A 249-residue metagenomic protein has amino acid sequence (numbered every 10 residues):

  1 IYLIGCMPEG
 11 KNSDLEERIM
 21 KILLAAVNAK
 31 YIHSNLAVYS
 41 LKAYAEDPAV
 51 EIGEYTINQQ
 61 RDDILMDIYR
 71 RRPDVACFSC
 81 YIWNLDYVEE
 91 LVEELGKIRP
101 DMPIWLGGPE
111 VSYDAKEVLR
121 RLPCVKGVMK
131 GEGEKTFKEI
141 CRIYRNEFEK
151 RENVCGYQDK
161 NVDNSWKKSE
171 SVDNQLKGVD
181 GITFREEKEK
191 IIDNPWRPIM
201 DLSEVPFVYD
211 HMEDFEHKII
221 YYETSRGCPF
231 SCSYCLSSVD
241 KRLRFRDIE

Functional and structural regions predicted by a protein language model:
I1, P8, W196-L202: A short, sequence-level motif marking secondary-structure junctions
I1-I19: Short, Lys/Arg-enriched N-terminal segments with co-localized hydrophobic residues within the first ~10-30 amino acids
M20, M66-R70, K241-E249: Conserved Radical SAM active-site core
K21, A37, Y44-W196: Glycine-rich beta-alpha loop elements in corrinoid/cobalamin-binding modules across cobalamin-dependent enzymes
K21-K30: Nucleotide-activated donor-dependent transferases that construct or modify glycoconjugates
A29-K30, W83-N84, E110, R242-L243: Glycine-/small-residue-rich active-site loops that bind phosphorylated ligands and cofactors
Y31-A37: Short N-terminal binding/cap micro-motifs at the start of the first secondary-structure element
S203-E249: Radical SAM [4Fe-4S] cluster-binding motif and immediate context
